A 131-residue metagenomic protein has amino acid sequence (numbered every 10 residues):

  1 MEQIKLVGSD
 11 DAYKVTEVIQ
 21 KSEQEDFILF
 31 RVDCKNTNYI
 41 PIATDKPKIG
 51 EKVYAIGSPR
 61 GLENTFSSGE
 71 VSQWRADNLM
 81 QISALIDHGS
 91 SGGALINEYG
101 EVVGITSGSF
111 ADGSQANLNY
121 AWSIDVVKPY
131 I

Functional and structural regions predicted by a protein language model:
M1-G57, G61-T65, N78-Q81: Conserved active-site neighborhood of the chymotrypsin/trypsin-like protease fold
M1-K5, K14-E17, T37-N38, V102-I131: C-terminal cap/linker of serine protease catalytic domains
T16-Q20, S72, D87: Conserved positions in beta-strands of structured domains
E23-D26, H88-G89, Q115: Short acidic/glycine-enriched loop/turn segments that link adjacent beta-strands
R31, G57, R75, S90 (+2 more regions): Sec/Tat-exported extracytoplasmic proteins
G61-G69, D112-Q115: Short, Lys/Arg- and Gly-enriched loop/turn segments at beta-strand edges
E70-N78: Short proline/glycine- and basic residue-enriched helix-capping loop/turn segments at helix->loop/beta transitions
V71, L85-T106: Catalytic nucleophile loop of clan PA
